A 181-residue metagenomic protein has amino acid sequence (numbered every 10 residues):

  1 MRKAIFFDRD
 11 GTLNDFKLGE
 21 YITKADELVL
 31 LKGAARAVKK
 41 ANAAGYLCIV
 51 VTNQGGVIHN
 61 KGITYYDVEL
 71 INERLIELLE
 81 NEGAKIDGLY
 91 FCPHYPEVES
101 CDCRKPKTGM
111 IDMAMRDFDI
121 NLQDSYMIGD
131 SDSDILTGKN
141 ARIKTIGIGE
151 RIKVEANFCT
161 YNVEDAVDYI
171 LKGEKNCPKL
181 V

Functional and structural regions predicted by a protein language model:
M1-C48: Active-site neighborhood of HAD-like aspartate-dependent phosphohydrolases
I5, Y66-D67, E73-K85, P96-M127 (+1 more regions): Asp-based, Mg2+/Mn2+-dependent phosphohydrolase catalytic module
F7-D8, L31, Y46, G62-I63 (+4 more regions): Broad hydrophobic/π-residue packing in well-ordered secondary structure
T12-L13, V50, I86, M110: Short, flexible segments with low predicted structural confidence
L13-K32, G55-D67, N81-E82, H94-D102: Metal-dependent phosphoesterase signature
N14-L18, N53-G56, Y90-F91, D112-M115 (+1 more regions): A short alpha-helix capping/helix-coil boundary motif
D26-E27, V50, A84, V154: Sparse recognition of residues in long alpha-helices and their boundaries
A34, V38-N72, D87-V98, G138: Substrate-recognition element of Asp-dependent hydrolases with the DxDx(T/V) motif
